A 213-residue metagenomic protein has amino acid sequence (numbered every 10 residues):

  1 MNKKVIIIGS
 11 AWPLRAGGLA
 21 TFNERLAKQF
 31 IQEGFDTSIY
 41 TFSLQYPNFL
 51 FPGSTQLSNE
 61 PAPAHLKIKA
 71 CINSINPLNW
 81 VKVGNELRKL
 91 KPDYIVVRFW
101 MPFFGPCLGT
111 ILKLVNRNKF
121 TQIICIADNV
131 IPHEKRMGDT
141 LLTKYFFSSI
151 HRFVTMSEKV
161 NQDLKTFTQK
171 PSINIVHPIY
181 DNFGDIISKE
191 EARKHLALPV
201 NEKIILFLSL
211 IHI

Functional and structural regions predicted by a protein language model:
K4, Y94, L198-I205: Charged active-site motifs of nucleotide-sugar-dependent glycosyltransferases
S10-E24, W100-G105: A short, glycine/small-residue-rich beta-strand->loop->alpha-helix junction that serves as a flexible
S10-R15, K28-K89, V160-N161, K165: N-terminal strand-loop element at the rim of the active site of nucleotide-sugar-dependent glycosyltransferases
I68-N73, K82-P106, T121-I124: Short N-terminal targeting/anchoring amphipathic segment
K119-I124, V130-S149, E158, I187-S188: Nucleotide-sugar donor phosphate/pyrophosphate-binding loop at the beta->alpha transition of glycosyltransferases
S148-I186: Donor nucleotide-sugar binding/catalytic pocket of nucleotide-sugar-dependent glycosyltransferases
G184-L198: A short helix/loop element that forms part of the nucleotide-sugar donor recognition site in Leloir-type
I211-I213: Conserved small/polar residues in nucleotide/adenosyl-binding loops
